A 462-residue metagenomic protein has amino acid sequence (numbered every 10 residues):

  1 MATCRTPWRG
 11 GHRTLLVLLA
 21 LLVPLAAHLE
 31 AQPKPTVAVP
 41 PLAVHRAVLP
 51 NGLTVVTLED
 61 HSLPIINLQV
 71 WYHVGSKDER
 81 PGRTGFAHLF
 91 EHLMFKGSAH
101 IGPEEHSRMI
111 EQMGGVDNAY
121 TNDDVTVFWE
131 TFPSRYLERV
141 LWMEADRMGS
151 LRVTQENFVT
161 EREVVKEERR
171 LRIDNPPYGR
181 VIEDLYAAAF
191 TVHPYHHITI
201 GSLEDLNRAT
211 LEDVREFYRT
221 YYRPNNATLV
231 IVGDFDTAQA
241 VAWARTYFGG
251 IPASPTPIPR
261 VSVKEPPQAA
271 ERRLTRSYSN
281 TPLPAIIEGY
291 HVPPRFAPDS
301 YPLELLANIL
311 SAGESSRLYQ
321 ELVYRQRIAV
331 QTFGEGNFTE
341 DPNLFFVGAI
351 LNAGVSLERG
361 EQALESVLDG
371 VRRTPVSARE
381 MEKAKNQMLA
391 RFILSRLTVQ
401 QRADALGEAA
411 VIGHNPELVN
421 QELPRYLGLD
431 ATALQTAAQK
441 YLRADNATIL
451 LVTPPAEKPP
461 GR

Functional and structural regions predicted by a protein language model:
M1-G10: N-terminal secretory signal peptides that target proteins for export/translocation
T14-A27: Bacterial N-terminal signal peptides
A31-S76, I101-Y136, R172-N226, G250-A297 (+7 more regions): Non-catalytic beta-strand/loop surface segments
G75-R83: Short pre-active-site segment immediately N-terminal to the catalytic Zn-binding motif
T84-S98: Active-site SXXK
A145-Q155, Y247-P255, E365-V376: A common structural junction motif
R162, R215-Y247, N446-A447: Non-catalytic, conformational "gating/processing" segments within enzyme and secreted inhibitor domains
